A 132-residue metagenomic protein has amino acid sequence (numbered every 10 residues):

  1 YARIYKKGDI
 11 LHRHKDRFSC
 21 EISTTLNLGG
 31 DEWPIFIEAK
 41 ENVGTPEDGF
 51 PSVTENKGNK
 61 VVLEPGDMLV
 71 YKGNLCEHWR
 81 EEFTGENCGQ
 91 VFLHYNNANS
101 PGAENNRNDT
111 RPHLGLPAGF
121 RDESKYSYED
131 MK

Functional and structural regions predicted by a protein language model:
Y1-R3: A glycine-rich, hydrophobic loop/mini-helix early in the fold
K6-L75, W79, N87-V91, N96-H113 (+1 more regions): Catalytic core of non-heme Fe(II) oxygenases with the double-stranded beta-helix
L116-K132: Charged phosphate-binding loop/patch that engages nucleotide di/tri-phosphates or the phosphate backbone of nucleic
